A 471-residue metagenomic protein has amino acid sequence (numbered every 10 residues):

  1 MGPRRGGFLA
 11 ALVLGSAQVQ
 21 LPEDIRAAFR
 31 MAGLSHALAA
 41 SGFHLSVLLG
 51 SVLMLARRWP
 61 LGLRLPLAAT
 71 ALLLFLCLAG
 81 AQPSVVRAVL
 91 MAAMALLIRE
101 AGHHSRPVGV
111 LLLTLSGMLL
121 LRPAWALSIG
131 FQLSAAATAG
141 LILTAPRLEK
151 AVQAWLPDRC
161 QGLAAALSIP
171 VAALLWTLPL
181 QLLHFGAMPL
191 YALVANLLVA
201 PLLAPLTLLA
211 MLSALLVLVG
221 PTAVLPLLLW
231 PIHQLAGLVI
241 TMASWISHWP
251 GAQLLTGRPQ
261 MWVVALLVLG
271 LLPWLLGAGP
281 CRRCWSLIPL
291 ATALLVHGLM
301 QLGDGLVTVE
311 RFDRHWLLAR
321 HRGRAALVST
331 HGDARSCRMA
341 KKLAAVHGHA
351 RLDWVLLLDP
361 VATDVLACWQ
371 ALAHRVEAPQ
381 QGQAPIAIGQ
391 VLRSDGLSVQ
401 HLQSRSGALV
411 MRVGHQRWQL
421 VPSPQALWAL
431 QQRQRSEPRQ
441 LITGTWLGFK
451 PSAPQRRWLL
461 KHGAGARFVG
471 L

Functional and structural regions predicted by a protein language model:
M1-V89, L96: Aromatic-rich juxtamembrane segments at the membrane interface
G6, Q18, G117-L119, A124-L127 (+3 more regions): Core dinuclear metal-dependent hydrolase active-site scaffold
L34-W59, A350-L372, Q380, L430 (+1 more regions): Di-metal (Zn2+ and/or Mg2+/Mn2+) metal-binding site signature of metallo-dependent hydrolases with the MBL/beta-CASP
S46-L53, A68-L76, L90-A95, L113-L121 (+3 more regions): Hydrophobic, membrane-inserted alpha-helices
V47, L65-T70, V85, V89 (+5 more regions): Hydrophobic alpha-helical transmembrane segments
V52-L61, L97, G140-V309: Transmembrane helix-bundle segments that form internal channels/tunnels in multi-pass membrane proteins, characterized
L76-V86, E100-S105, L120-Q132, P179-L190: Membrane-interface helix caps and helix-loop-helix hairpins in membrane proteins
L111-L143: Canonical bilayer-spanning transmembrane alpha-helix
